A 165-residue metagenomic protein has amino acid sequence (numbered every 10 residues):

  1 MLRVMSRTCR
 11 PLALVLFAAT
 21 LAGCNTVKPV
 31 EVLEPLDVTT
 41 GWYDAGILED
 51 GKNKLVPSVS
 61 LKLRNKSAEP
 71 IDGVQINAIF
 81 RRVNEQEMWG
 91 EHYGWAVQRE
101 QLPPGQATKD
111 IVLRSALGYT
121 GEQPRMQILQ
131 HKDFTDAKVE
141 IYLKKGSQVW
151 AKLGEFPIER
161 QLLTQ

Functional and structural regions predicted by a protein language model:
M1-A13: Bacterial N-terminal signal peptides that target proteins for export
T20-G23: C-terminal motif of bacterial Sec signal peptides marking the signal peptidase cleavage site
N25-S58, E159-Q165: Low-complexity, acidic Ser/Thr/Pro/Gly-rich terminal tails and inter-domain linkers that flank the onset of structured
G51-K62, V112-A116: Contiguous beta-strand segments within globular domains
L63-S67: Asparagine-centered strand-capping/turn motif at beta-strand->loop junctions
E69-E87: Short acidic, flexible loop segments centered on an aromatic residue
W89, Y142-E155: Beta-sandwich strand segments
Y93-G146, Q161-L163: Short, solvent-exposed, Trp/other aromatic-anchored flexible loops in extracytoplasmic proteins
